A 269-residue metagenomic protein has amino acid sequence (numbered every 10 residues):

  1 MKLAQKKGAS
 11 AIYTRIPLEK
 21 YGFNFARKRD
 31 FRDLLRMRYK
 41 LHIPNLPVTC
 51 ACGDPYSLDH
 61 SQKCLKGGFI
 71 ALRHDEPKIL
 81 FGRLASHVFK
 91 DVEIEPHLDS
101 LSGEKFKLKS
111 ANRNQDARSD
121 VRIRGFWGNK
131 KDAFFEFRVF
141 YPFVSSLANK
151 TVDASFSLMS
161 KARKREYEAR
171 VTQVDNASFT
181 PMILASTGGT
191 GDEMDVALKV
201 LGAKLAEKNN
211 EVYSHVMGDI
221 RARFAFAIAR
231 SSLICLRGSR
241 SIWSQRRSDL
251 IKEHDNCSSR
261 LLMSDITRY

Functional and structural regions predicted by a protein language model:
M1-G53, G68-F69, G82-R83, H87 (+3 more regions): Non-catalytic C-terminal interaction segments of nucleic acid-processing enzymes
P47-P77: Short Cys/His-based metal-binding microdomains
L80, V92-E93: Conserved N-terminal substructure of TIR/SEFIR domains
